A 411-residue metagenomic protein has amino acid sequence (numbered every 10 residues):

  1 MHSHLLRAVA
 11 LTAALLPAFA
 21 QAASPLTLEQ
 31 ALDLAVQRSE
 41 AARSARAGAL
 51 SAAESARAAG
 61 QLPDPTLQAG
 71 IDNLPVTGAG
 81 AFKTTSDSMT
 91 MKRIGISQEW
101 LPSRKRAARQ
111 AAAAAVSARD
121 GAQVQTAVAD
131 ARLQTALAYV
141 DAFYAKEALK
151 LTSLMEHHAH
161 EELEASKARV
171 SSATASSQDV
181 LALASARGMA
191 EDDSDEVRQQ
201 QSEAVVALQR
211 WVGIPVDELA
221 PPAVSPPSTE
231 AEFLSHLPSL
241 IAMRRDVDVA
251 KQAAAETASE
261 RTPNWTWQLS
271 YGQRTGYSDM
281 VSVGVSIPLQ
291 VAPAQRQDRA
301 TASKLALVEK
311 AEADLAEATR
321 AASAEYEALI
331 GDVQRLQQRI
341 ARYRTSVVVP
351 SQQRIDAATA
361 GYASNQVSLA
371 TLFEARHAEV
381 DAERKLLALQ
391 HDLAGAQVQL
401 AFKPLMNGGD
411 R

Functional and structural regions predicted by a protein language model:
M1-Q21: Gram-negative bacterial Sec-dependent N-terminal signal peptides
S3, Q21-A22, K385-R411: Acidic, low-complexity, intrinsically disordered peripheral segments
L26, A127-P238, L329-L336, I340: Periplasmic alpha-helical coiled-coil/stalk elements that build and connect Gram-negative outer-membrane
L32-R38, V180, V212-T266, A302 (+2 more regions): Amphipathic alpha-helical coiled-coil scaffold segments and their short linker/junction regions
D33-R43, L50-P65, I94-A111, Q125-A129 (+6 more regions): A glycine-/polar-enriched beta->alpha junction
T66-P75, P263-Q273: Transmembrane beta-strand segments that form the barrel wall of outer-membrane beta-barrel proteins
G80-A81, S86, G272-M280: Solvent-exposed loop/turn segments connecting transmembrane beta-strands in outer-membrane beta-barrel proteins
L163-V180, R354-L372: Alpha-helical hairpins and coiled-coil heptad-repeat segments
